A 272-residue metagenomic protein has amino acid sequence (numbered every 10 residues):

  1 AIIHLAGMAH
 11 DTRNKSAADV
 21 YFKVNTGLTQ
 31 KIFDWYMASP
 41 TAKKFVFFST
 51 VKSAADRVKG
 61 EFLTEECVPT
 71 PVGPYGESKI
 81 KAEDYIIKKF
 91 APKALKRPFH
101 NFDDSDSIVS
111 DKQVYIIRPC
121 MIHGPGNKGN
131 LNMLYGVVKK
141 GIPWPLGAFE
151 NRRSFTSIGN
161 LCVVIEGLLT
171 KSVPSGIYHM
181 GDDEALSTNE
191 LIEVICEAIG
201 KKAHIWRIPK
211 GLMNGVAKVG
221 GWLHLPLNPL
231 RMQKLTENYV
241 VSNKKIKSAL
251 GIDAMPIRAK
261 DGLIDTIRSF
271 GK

Functional and structural regions predicted by a protein language model:
A1-V24, W35, S53: NAD(P)H-binding glycine-rich loop region in Rossmannoid oxidoreductase-like domains and their noncatalytic homologs
I2-M8, F45-V51, I117-P119: SDR active-site strand-loop-helix element
V20-K31, P69, G73, E77-S78 (+1 more regions): Glycine-rich NAD(P)-binding loop of the Rossmann-fold in SDR/ketoreductase-type enzymes
K31-P74, K93-K96: Conserved Rossmann-fold NAD(P)-dependent oxidoreductase catalytic core, especially the SDR/UDP-sugar
A55, G73, K112-M133: Flexible, glycine-rich beta-alpha linker
T70-L95, F102-Y115: Active-site Tyr-X1-5-Lys
S105, L168-L227, N243, R258-K272: Mid/C-terminal beta-alpha module of Rossmann-like enzyme folds, strongest in SDR-family dehydrogenases/epimerases
N127-M133, G147-L169, S175-G176: Substrate-positioning beta->alpha
